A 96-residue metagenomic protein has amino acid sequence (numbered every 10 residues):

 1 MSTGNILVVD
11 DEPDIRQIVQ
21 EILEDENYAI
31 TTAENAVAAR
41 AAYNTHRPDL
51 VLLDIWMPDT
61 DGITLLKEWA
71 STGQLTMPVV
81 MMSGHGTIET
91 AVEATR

Functional and structural regions predicted by a protein language model:
T3, R47-D49, G73-P78: His-Asp phosphorelay/catalytic-motif detector in bacterial-type signaling
G4, E34-A38, D61-T64: Acidic catalytic/metal-coordinating carboxylates
E12, A29, I55-W56, V80-M81: The short loop immediately C-terminal to the conserved phospho-acceptor aspartate in CheY-like receiver
P13-T31: Two-component/phosphorelay signaling modules centered on CheY-like receiver
R16, P58, T72, S83 (+1 more regions): The feature encodes the CheY-like receiver
Q17, T64, G86-R96: Alpha4 helix (beta4-alpha4-beta5 surface) of REC/receiver domains from two-component response regulators
A41, I63-L75, E93: Short amphipathic alpha-helix used as the core "switch/output" element in two-component signaling
H46-L52, M57: Active-site beta3 strand of CheY-like receiver
